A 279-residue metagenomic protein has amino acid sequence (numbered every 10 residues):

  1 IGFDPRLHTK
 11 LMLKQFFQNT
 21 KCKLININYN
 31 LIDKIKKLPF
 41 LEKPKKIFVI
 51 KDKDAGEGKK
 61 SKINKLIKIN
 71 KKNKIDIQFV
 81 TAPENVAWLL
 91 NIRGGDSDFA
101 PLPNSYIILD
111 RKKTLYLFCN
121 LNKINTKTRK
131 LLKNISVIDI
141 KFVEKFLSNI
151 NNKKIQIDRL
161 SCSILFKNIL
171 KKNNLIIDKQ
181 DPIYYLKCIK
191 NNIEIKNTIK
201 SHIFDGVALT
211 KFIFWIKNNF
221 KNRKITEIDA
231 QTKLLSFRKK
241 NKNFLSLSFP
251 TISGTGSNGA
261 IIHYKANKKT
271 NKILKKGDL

Functional and structural regions predicted by a protein language model:
I1-L279: Active-site neighborhoods and metal-handling regions in enzymes and metal-associated proteins
